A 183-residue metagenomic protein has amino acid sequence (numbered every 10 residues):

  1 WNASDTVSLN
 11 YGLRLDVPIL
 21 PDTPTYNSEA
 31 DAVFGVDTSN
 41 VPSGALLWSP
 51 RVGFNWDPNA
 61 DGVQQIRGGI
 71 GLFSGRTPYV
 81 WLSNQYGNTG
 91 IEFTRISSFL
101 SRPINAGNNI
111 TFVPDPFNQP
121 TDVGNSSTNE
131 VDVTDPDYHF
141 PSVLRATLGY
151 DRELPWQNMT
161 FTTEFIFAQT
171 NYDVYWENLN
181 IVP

Functional and structural regions predicted by a protein language model:
W1-L20, F167: Face-selective signature of the C-terminal outer-membrane beta-barrel domain
T23-S49, G53-P183: Solvent-exposed loop/turn elements at secondary-structure boundaries
